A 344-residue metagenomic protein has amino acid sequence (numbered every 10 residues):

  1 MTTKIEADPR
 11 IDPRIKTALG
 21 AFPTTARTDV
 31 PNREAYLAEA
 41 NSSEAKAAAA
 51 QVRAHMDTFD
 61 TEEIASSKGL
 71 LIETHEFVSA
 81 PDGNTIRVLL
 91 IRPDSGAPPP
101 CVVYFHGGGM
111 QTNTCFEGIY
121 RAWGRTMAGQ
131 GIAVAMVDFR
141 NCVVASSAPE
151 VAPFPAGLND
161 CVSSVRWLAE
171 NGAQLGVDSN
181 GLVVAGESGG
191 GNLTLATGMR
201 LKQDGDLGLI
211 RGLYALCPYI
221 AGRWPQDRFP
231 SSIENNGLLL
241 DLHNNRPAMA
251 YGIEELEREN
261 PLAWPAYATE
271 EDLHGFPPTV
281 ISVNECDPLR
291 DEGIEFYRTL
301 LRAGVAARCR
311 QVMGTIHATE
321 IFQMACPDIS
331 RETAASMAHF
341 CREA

Functional and structural regions predicted by a protein language model:
T2-K46, T61-A344: Alpha/beta-hydrolase superfamily serine-hydrolase fold, recognizing
K46-F59: Short, basic/low-complexity N-terminal boundary segments at the transition from targeting/disordered tails
